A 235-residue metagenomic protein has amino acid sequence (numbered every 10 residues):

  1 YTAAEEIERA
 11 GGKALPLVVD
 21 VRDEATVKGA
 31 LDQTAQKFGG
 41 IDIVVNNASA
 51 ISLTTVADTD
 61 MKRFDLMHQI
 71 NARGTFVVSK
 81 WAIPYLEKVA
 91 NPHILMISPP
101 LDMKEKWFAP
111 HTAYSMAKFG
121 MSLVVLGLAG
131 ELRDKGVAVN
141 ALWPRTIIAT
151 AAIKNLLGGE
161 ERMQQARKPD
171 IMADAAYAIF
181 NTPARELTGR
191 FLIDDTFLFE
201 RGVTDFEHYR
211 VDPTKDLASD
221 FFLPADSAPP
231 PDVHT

Functional and structural regions predicted by a protein language model:
A10-K13, Q33-N46, S52, A138: A glycine-rich helix->loop->beta "capping" turn within Rossmann-like NAD(P)(H)-dependent oxidoreductase domains
V18-A30, M61: The beta1-alpha1 cofactor-binding region of Rossmann-like NAD(H)/NADP(H)-dependent oxidoreductases
A30, V45, V78-A82, L86 (+2 more regions): Hydrophobic positions on the long internal alpha-helix of Rossmann-like NAD(P)-dependent oxidoreductase domains
G40, S122, L132-P144, E186-D194: Conserved Rossmann-fold SDR core element
T55-V56, R63-D65: Substrate-binding pocket helix/loop in short-chain dehydrogenase/reductase
E87-K88, P92-D134, R145-I147: Catalytic loop of short-chain dehydrogenase/reductase
A141-L142, E160-T235: C-terminal helical subdomain
